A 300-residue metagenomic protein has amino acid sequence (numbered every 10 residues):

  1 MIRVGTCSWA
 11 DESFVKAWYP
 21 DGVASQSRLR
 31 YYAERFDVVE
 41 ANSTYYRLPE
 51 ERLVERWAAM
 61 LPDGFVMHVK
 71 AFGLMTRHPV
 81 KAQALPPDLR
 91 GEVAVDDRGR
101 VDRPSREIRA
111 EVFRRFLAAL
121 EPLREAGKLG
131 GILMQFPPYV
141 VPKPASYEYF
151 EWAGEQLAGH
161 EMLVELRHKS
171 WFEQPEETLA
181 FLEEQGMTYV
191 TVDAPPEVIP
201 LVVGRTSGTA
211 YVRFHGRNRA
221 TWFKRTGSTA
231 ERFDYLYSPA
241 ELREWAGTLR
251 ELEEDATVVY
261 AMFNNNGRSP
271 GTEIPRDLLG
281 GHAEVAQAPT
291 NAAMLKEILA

Functional and structural regions predicted by a protein language model:
M1-A300: Residues lining hydrophobic/aromatic ligand-binding pockets adjacent to catalytic sites
